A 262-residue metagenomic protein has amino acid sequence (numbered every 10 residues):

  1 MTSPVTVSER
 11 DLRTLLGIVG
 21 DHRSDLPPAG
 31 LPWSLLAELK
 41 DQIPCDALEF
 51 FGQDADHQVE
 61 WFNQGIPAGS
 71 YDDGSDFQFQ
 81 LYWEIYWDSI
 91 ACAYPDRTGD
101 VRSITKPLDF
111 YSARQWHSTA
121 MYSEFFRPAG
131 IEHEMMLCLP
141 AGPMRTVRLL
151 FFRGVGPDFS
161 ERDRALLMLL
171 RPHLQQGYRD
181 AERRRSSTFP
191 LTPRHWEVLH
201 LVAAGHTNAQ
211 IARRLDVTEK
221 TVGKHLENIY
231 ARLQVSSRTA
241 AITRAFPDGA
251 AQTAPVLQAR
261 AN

Functional and structural regions predicted by a protein language model:
P4-R10, G17-G156, R162, P172: Regulatory input/activation interfaces that engage signals or partners
P44, Q175, R179-R185, Q234 (+1 more regions): Two-component transmitter module helix at the DHp-CA junction of histidine kinases
P157, L166-R184, N208: Signal-transmission/dimerization alpha-helices at domain junctions
R185-E227, A231-R232, P247-N262: Helix-turn-helix DNA-binding segment
S236-G249: Short, basic, alpha-helical segments at the C-terminal edge of helix-turn-helix-like DNA-binding modules
